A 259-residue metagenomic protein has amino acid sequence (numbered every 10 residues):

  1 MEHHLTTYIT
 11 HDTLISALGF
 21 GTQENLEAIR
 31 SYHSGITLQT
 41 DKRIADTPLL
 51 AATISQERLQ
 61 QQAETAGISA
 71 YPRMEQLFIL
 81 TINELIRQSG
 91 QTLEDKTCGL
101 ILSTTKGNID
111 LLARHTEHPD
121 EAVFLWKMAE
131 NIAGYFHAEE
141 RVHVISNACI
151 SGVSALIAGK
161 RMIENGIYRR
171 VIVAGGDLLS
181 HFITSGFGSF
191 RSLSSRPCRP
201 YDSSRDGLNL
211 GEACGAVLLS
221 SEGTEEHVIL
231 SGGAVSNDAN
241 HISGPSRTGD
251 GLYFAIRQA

Functional and structural regions predicted by a protein language model:
E2-H4, Q88-I101, E130-R141, E164-V171 (+3 more regions): Structural signature of cysteine-dependent C-C bond-forming condensing enzymes
E2-T10, I15, T22-A51, Q56 (+1 more regions): Condensing-enzyme catalytic core mediating Claisen C-C bond formation in acyl metabolism
L14-I15, T104-G107, N147-S151, G175-S180 (+1 more regions): Acidic, glycine-rich active-site loops and adjacent beta-strand->loop/helix elements that engage anionic groups
G21, F124, L179, L193 (+1 more regions): Short acidic-hydrophobic sequence patches enriched in Asp/Glu that either
Q23-S103, A255-A259: Conserved active-site "lid/cap" helical segment
L38-Q76, G107-A158, I167, I183-S185 (+1 more regions): Conserved catalytic cysteine-centered active-site region of acyl-thioester-dependent Claisen-condensing enzymes
F78-L85, I132, A155-G159, I163 (+2 more regions): Buried hydrophobic packing segments
